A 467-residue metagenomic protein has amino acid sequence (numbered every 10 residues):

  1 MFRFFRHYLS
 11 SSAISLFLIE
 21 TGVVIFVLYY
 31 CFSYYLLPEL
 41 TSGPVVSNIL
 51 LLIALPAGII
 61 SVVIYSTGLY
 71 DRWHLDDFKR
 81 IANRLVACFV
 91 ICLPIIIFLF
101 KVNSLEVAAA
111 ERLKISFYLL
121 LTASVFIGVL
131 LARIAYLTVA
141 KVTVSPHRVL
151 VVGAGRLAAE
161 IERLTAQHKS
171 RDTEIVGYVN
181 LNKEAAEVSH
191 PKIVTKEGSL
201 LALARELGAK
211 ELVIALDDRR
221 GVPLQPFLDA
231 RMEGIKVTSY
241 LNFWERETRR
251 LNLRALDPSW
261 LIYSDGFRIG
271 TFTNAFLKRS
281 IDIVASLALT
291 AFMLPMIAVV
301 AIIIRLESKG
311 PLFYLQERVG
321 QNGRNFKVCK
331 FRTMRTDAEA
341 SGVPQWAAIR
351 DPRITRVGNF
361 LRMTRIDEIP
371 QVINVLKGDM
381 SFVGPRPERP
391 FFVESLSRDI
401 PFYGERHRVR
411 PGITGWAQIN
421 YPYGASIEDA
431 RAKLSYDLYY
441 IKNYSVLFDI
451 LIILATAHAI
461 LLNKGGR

Functional and structural regions predicted by a protein language model:
M1-V144, N274, R467: Signature of alpha-helical transmembrane segments in polytopic membrane proteins
M1-V23, V27, L75, L131-L294: N-terminal hydrophobic signal-anchor/signal peptide
L85, F89, S145-E162, P311-M334 (+1 more regions): Membrane-cytosol interface motif
E184-A186, W244-D257, Y314-R356, T414-K433: Short, glycine-rich, amphipathic interfacial segments at transmembrane boundaries or analogous
T273-D337, N374, V446, L451-R467: A hydrophobic, helix-centered structural microdomain
A347-R410, I452-I460: A short, structured surface patch at a secondary-structure boundary
F391, R398-R467: C-terminal terminal-structure detector
